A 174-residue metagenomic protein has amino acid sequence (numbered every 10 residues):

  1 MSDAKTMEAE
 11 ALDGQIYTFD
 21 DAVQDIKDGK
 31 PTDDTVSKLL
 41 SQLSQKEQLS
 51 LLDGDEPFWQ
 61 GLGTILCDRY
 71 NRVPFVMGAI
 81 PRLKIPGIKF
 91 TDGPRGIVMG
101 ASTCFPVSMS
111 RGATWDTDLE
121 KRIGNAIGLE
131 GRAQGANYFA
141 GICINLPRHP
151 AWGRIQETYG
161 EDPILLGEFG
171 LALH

Functional and structural regions predicted by a protein language model:
M1-H174: Glycoside hydrolase catalytic-domain context in secreted enzymes
